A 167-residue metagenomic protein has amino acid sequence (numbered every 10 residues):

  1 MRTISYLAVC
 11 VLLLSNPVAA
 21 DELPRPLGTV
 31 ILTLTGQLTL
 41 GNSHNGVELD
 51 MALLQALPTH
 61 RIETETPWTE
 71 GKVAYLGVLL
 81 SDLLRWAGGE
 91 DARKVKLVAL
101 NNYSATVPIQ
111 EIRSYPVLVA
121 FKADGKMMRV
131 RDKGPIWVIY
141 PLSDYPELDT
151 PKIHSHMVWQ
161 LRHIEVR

Functional and structural regions predicted by a protein language model:
S5-S15: Bacterial N-terminal signal peptides
N16-A20: Sec/Tat signal peptide C-region and signal peptidase I cleavage site
D21-R167: N-terminal intrinsically disordered, low-complexity segments enriched in P/E/S/T
